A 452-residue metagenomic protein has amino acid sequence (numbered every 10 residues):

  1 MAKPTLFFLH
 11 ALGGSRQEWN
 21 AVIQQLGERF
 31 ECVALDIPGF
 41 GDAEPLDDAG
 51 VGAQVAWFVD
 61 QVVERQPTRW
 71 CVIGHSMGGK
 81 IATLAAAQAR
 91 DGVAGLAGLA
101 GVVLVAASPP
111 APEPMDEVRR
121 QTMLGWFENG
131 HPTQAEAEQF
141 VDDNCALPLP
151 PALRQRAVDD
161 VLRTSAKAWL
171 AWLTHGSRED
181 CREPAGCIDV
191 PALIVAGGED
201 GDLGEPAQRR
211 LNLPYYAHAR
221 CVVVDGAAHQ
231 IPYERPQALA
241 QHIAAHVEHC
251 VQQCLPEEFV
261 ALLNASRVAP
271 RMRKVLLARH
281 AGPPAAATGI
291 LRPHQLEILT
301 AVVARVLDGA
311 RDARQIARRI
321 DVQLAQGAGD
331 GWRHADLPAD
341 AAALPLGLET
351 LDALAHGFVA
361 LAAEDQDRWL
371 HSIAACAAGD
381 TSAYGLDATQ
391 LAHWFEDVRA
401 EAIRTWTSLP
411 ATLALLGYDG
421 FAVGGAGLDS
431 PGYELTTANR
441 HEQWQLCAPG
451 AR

Functional and structural regions predicted by a protein language model:
A2-E44, N212: Conserved HGGG/HGGXW glycine-rich cap/lid loop of the alpha/beta-hydrolase fold
V33-I73, M77, L84-G92, A240-Q241: Active-site loop/oxyanion-hole signature of alpha/beta-hydrolase fold enzymes
A87, G98-H131: Flexible "cap/lid" loop of the alpha/beta hydrolase fold
E113-V118, H131-G186: Conserved alpha/beta-hydrolase catalytic His-Asp/Glu region
S165, D180-D189, G198-E199, L211-P214: Serine-hydrolase catalytic core
A192-A227: Conserved loop-alpha-helix segment in the C-terminal half of the alpha/beta-hydrolase fold that carries the catalytic
A227-P236, A240: Catalytic histidine-centered segment of alpha/beta-hydrolase-like enzymes
G282-P284, H294-A301, D312-R452: Mature-region segments of soluble proteins
